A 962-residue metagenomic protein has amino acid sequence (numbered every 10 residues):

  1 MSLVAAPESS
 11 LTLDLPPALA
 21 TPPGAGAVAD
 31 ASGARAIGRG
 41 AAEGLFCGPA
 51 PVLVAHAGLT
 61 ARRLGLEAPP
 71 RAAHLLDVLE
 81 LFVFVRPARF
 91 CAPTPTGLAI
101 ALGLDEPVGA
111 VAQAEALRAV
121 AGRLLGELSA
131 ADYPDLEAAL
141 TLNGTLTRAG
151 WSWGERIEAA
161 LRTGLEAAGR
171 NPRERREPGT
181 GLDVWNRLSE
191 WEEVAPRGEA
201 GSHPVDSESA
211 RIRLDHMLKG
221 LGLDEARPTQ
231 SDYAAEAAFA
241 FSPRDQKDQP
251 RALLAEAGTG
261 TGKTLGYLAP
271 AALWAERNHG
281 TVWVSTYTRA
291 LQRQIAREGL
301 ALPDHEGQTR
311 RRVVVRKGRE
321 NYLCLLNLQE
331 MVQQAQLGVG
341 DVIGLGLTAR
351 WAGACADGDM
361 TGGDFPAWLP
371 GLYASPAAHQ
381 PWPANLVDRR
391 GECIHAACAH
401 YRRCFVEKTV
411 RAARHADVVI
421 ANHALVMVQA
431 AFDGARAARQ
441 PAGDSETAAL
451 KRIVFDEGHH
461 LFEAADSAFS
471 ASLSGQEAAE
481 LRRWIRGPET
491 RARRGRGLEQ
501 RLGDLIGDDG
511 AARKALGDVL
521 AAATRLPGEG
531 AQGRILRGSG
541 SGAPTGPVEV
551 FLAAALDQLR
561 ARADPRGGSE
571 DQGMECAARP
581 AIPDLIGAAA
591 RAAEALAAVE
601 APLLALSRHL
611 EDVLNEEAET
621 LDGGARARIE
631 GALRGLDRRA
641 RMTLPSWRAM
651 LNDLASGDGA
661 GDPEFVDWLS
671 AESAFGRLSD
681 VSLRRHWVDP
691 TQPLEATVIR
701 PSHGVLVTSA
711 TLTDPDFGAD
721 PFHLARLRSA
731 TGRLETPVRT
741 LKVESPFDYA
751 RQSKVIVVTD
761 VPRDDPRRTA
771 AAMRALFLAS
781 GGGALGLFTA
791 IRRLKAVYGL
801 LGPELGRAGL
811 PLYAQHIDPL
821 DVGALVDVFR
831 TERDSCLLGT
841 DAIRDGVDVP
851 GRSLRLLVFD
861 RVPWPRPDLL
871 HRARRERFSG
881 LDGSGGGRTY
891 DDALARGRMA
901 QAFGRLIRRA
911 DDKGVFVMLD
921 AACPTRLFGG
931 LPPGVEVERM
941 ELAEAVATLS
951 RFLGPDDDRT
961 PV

Functional and structural regions predicted by a protein language model:
L15-L128: Conserved DEDDh/DEDDy metal-dependent 3′-5′ exonuclease domain
T94-A168, F916-M918: Acidic, Mg2+-coordinating catalytic module of metal-dependent nucleases/exonucleases that use a two-metal-ion mechanism
S202-A255: Conserved pre-motif I regulatory segment
P204-D215, G280-T281, T286-D417, R483-R486 (+2 more regions): A substrate-engagement module of RecA-like helicase motors
Q246-P270: Walker A/P-loop
H379, P383-R414, V419, A430-P441 (+4 more regions): A contiguous, basic/glycine-rich beta-loop/short-helix subdomain that forms a polymer-engagement track
P746-D764, I817-C923: Conserved RecA-like P-loop NTPase helicase motor core
I791-H816: Conserved helicase motor "Helicase C" RecA-like lobe of SF1/SF2 P-loop NTPases
